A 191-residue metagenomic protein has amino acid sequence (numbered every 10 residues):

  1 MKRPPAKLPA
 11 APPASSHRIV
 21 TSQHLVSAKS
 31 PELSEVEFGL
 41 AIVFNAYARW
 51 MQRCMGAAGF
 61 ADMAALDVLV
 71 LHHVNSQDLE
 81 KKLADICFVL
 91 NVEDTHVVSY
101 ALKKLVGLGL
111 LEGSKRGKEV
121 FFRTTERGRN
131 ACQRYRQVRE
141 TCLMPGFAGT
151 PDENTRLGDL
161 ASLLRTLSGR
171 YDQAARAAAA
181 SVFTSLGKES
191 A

Functional and structural regions predicted by a protein language model:
M1-A61: N-terminal leader segment of winged-helix/HTH proteins
S30-A41, T95, T125, N154-L157: Amphipathic, non-membrane alpha-helical segments in soluble helical-bundle scaffolds
G39, W50, L69-H72, N130: Pre-recognition alpha-helix immediately N-terminal to the DNA-recognition helix within helix-turn-helix or winged-helix
Q52-E93: N-terminal helix-turn-helix DNA-binding core of bacterial DNA-binding proteins
F60-A64, V97-S99, K104, R176-A180 (+1 more regions): Short glycine/proline-centered loop/turn elements that form peptide/ligand docking sites
E80-V120: Canonical helix-turn-helix DNA-binding module
K103-G158: Charged, amphipathic alpha-helical coiled-coil/dimerization segments
Q137-A191: Terminal interaction helix/tail motif
